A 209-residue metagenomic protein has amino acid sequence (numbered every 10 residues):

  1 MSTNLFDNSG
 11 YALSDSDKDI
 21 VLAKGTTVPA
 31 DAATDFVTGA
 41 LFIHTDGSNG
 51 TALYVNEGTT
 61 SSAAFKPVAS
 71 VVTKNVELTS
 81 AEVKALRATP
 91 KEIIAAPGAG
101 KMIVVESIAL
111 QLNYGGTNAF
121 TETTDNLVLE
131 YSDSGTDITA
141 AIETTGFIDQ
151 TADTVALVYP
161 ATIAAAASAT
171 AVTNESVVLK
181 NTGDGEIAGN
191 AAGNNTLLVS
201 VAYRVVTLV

Functional and structural regions predicted by a protein language model:
S2-L5, G10, V55-E57, V72-L78 (+1 more regions): Extracellular receptor-binding modules and their adjoining Ser/Thr/Gly/Asp/Asn-rich linkers
S2-S48: Extracellular/surface-exposed low-complexity repeats and stalk/linker segments enriched in Gly/Pro and small polar
V37-G39, K84-S134, L197-L208: Beta-rich globular "head" domains
L41-V71: Short, surface-exposed terminal/edge motifs of secreted or surface/virion proteins that either
S62-K66, V72-E77, G135-T145: Surface-exposed loop/edge segments in extracytoplasmic proteins
K74-V76, S80, G183-V209: C-terminal interaction-tip segments
P97, A164-L197: Exposed beta-sheet edge/beta-hairpin loop segments within beta-rich domains
A119-T170: Terminal beta-strand-rich extracellular "head" domains that mediate receptor/glycan or other ligand binding
